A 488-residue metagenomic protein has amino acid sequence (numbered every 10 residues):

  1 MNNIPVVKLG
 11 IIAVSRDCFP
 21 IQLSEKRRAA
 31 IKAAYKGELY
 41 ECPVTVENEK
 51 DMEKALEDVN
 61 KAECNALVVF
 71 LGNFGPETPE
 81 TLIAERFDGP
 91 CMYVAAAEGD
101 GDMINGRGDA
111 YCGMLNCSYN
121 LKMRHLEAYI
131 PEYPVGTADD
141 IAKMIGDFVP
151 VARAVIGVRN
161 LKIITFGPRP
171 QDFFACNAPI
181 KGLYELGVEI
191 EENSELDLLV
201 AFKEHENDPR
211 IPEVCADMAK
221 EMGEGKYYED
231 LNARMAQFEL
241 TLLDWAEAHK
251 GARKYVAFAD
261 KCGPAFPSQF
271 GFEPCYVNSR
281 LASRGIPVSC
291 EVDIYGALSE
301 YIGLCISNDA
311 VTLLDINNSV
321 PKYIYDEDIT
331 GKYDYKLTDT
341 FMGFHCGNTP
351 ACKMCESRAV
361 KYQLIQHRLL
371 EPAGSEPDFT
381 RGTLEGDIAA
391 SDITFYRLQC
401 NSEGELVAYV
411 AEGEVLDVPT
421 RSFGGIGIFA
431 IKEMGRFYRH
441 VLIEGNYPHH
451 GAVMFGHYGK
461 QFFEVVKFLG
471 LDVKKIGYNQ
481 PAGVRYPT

Functional and structural regions predicted by a protein language model:
M1-Y35: N-terminal basic/disordered segments at the start of proteins
N2, V7-L9, E38, G99-Y227 (+1 more regions): Cap/lid and interdomain-hinge subdomains that line or gate substrate/regulatory clefts in soluble alpha/beta enzymes
M52-C64, T81-I83, T241-G251: Short, well-structured alpha-helical segments in soluble
C64-N73, M92-V94, Y255-D260: Periplasmic-binding protein-like
L82-D109, S118-K122, E127, S279-V292: Short, acidic/small-residue loops that bind anionic groups at enzyme active sites
C215, K220-D309: Long, internal scaffold/assembly segments composed of regular secondary structure
A282-T420: C-terminal catalytic subdomain
I365-T488: Extended hydrophobic packing segments that form well-structured cores
